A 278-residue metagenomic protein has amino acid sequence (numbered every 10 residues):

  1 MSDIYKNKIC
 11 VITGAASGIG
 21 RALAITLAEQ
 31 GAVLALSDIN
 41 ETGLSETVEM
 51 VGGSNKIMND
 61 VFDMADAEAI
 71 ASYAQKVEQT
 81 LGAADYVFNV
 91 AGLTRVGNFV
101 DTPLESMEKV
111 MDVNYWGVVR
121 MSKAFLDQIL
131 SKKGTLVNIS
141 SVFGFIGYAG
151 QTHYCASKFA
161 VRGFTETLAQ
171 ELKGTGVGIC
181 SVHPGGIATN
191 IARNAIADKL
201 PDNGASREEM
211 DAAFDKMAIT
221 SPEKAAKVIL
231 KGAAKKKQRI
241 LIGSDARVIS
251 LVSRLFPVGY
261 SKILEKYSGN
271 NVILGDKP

Functional and structural regions predicted by a protein language model:
S2-L34: Canonical Rossmann dinucleotide-binding motif of NAD(H)/NADP(H)-dependent dehydrogenases/reductases, specifically
Q30-E46: Conserved glycine-rich Rossmann-like NAD(P)H-binding loop of the short-chain dehydrogenase/reductase
E41-T42, V61-S72, L104: The beta1-alpha1 cofactor-binding region of Rossmann-like NAD(H)/NADP(H)-dependent oxidoreductases
N98-F99, P103-E108: Substrate-binding pocket helix/loop in short-chain dehydrogenase/reductase
S122, S157: Active-site helix of classical SDR
S141: Residue(s) in the substrate-gating loop at a strand-loop-helix junction that position the organic substrate next
G174-S244: SDR active-site lid
